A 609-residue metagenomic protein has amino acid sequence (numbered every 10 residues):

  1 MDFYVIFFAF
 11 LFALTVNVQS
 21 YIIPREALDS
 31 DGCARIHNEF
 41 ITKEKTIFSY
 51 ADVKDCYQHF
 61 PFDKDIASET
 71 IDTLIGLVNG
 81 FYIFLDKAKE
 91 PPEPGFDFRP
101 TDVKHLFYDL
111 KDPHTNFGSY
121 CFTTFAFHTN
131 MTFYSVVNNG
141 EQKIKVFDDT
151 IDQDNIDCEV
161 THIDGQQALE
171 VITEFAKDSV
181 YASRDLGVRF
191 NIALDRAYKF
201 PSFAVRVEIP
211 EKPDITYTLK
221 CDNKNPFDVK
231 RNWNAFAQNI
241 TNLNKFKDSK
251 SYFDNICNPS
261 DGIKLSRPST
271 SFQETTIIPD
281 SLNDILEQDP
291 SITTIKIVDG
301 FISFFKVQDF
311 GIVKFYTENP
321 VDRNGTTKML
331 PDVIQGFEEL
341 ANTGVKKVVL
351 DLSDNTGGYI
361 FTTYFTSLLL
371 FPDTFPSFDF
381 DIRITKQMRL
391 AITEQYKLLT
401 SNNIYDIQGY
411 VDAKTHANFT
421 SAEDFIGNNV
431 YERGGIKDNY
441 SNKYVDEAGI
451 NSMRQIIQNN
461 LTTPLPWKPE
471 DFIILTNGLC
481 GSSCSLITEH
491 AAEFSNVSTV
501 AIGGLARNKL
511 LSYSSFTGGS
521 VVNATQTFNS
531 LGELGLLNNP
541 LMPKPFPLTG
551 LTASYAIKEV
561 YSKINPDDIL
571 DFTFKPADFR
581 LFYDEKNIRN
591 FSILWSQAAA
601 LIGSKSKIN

Functional and structural regions predicted by a protein language model:
D2-S20: Cleavable N-terminal signal peptides of Sec/SRP-targeted secreted and luminal proteins
Y4-I6, A27, F227, F246 (+5 more regions): Generic detection of intrinsically disordered/low-complexity segments and helix-coil linkers/edges
V18-V348, L352-D412, I473, S514-N523 (+2 more regions): Flexible, low-complexity junctional segments that flank or bridge functional domains
C158, I360-L601: Conserved acidic, small-residue-rich alpha-beta core segments centered on
